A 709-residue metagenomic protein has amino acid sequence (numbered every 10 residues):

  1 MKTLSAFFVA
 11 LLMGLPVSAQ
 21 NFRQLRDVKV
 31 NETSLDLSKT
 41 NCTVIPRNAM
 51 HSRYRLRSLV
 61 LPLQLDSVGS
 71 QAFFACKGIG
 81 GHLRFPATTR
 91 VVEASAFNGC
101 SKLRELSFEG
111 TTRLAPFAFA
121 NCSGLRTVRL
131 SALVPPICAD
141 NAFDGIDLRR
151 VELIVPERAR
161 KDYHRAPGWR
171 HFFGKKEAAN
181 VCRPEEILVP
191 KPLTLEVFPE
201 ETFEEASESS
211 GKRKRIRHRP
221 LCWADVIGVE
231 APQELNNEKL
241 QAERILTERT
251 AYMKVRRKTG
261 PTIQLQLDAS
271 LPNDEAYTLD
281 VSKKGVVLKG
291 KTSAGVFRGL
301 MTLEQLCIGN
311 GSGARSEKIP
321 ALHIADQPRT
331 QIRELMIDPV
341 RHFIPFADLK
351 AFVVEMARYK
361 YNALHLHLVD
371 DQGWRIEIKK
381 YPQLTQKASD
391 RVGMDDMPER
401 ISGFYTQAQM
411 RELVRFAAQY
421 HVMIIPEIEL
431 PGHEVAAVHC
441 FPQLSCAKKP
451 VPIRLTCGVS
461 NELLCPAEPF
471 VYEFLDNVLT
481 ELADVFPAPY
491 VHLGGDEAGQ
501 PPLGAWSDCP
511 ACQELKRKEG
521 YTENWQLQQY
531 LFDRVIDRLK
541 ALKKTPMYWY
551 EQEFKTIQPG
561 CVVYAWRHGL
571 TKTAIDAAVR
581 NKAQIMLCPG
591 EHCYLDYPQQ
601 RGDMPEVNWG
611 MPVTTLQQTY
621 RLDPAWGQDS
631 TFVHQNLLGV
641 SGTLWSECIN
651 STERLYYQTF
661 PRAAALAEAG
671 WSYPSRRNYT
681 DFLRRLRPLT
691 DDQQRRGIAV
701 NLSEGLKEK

Functional and structural regions predicted by a protein language model:
M1-N21: Bacterial Sec-dependent N-terminal signal peptides
Q20-N31: The feature captures the LRR N-terminal capping module
V30-V44, Y54-S67, K77-V91, S101-R113 (+3 more regions): Structural signature of tandem-repeat unit edges
N48-A49, G69-A72, E93-A96, P116-A118 (+1 more regions): Consensus positions within tandem repeat domains that build extended binding/scaffold surfaces
A179-Q331, L542-E553, R687-K709: Acidic, contiguous N-terminal accessory segments
I216, P272-E473, N477-Y490, W506 (+3 more regions): Feature activates predominantly on carbohydrate-active enzymes
H439-P442, P452-C561, H568-A577: Active-site neighborhood of glycoside hydrolase catalytic domains
P546-E551, T556-K709: Flexible, acidic glycine-rich loops studded with aromatic residues
